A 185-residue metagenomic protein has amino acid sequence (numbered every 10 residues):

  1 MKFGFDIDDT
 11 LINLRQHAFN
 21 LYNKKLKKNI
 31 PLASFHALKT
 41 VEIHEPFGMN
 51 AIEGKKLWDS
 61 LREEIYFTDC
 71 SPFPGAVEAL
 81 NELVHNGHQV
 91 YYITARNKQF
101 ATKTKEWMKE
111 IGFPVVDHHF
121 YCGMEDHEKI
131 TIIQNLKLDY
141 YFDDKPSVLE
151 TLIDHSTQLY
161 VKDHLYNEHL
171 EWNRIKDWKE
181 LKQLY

Functional and structural regions predicted by a protein language model:
M1-E53: Active-site neighborhood of HAD-like aspartate-dependent phosphohydrolases
E42-E78: Metal-dependent phosphoesterase signature
E64-Y92, K98-T104: Short, acidic loop-to-helix structural element flanking the phosphoryl-transfer center in phosphate-processing enzymes
Q89-Y91, Y140, Q158-Y160: A structural signal for isolated positions on well-ordered beta-strands in alpha/beta enzyme cores
N97-T151: Substrate-recognition "cap/lid" segment bordering the active-site pocket of phosphatases
Q134-N135, K145-Y185: Asp-based, Mg2+/Mn2+-dependent phosphohydrolase catalytic module
